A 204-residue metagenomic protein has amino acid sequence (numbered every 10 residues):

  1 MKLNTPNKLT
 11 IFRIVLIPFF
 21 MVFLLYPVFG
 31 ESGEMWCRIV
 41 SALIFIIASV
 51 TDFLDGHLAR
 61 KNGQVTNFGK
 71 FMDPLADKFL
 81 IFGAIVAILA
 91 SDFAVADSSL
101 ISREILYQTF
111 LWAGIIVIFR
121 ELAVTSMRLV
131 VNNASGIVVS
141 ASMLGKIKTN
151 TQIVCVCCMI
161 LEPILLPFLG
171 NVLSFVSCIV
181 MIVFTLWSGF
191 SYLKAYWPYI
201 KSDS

Functional and structural regions predicted by a protein language model:
M1-S204: Alpha-helical transmembrane bundles and membrane-interface segments of multipass inner-membrane proteins
